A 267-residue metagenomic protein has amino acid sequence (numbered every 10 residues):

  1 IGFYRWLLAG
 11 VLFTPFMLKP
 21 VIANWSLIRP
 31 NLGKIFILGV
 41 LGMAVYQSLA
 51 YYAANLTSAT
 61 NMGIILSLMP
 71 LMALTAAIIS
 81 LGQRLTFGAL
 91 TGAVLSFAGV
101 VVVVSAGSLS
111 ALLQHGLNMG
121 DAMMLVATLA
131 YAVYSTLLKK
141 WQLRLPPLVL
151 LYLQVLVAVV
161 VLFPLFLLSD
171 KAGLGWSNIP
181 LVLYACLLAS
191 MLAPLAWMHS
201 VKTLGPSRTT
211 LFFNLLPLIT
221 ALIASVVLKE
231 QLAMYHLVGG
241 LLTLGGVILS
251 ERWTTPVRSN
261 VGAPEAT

Functional and structural regions predicted by a protein language model:
G2-F3, L27-G33, L90, S105-A130 (+2 more regions): Juxtamembrane helix-entry segments on the extracytoplasmic side of multipass membrane proteins
F3-Y4, Q47, T60-L68, S135-V159 (+1 more regions): Helix-helix packing/entry segments at the starts of transmembrane helices
L7-V11, F97, A132, L156-V160 (+2 more regions): Small-residue-rich packing faces within the transmembrane alpha-helices of Major Facilitator Superfamily
F13, A73-T75, I79, A93 (+2 more regions): Transmembrane alpha-helical segments that form core, pore/gating elements of small-molecule transporters/exporters
F13, F36, A76, L85-G107 (+4 more regions): Hydrophobic transmembrane alpha-helices of multi-pass small-molecule transport proteins
T14-N61, I65-L66, V102, C186-L204: Specific transmembrane alpha-helical segments of multi-pass solute transporters/efflux pumps, especially DMT/EamA
P30-I37, L85-A98, L145-L153, G205: Cytoplasmic-side transmembrane-helix entry/capping segments in multi-pass membrane proteins
G39-A44, S48, L71-T75, L129-V133 (+5 more regions): Hydrophobic/small/kink-forming positions within alpha-helical transmembrane segments of polytopic membrane proteins
